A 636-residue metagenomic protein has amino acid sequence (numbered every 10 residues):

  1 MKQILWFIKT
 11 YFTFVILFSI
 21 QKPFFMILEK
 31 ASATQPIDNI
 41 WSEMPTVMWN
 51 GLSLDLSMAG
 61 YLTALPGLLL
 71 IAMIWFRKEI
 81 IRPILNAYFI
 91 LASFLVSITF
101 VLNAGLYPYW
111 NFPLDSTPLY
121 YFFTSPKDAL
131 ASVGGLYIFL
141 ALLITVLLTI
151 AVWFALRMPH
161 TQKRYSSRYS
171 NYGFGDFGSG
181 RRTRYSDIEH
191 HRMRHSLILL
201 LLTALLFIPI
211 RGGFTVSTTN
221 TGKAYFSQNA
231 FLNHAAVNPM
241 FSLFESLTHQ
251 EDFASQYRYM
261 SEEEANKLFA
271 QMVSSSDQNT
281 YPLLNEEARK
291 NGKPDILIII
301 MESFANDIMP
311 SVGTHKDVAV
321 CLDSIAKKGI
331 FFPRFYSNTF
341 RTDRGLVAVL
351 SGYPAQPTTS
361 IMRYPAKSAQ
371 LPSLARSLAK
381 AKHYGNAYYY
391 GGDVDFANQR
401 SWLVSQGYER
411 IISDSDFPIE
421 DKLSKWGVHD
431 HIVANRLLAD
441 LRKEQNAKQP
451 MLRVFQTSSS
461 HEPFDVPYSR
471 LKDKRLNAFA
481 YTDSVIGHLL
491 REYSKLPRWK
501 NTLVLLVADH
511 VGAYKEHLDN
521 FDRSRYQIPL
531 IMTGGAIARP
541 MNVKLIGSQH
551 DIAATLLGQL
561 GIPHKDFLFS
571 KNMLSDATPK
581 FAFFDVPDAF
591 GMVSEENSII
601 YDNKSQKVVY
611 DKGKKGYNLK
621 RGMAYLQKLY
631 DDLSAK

Functional and structural regions predicted by a protein language model:
K2-F253: Transmembrane and membrane-interface helices of multi-pass, inner-membrane envelope-modifying transferases
L17, S116, P126, V237-F241 (+5 more regions): Alpha-helix initiation and N-capping motif
I80-I84, S255-A265, I361-A366, S570-N572: Short alpha-helical "patches" and their helix-cap loops
T117, T124, N238, F253-M260 (+4 more regions): Short coil/turn linker and secondary-structure boundary residues
I138-L143, E263-F269, L403: Long, well-ordered, tryptophan-enriched scaffold segments
N229, A236-F241, E245-N285, G292 (+2 more regions): The feature marks either
A270-K636: Solvent-exposed soluble domains appended to multi-pass membrane proteins
